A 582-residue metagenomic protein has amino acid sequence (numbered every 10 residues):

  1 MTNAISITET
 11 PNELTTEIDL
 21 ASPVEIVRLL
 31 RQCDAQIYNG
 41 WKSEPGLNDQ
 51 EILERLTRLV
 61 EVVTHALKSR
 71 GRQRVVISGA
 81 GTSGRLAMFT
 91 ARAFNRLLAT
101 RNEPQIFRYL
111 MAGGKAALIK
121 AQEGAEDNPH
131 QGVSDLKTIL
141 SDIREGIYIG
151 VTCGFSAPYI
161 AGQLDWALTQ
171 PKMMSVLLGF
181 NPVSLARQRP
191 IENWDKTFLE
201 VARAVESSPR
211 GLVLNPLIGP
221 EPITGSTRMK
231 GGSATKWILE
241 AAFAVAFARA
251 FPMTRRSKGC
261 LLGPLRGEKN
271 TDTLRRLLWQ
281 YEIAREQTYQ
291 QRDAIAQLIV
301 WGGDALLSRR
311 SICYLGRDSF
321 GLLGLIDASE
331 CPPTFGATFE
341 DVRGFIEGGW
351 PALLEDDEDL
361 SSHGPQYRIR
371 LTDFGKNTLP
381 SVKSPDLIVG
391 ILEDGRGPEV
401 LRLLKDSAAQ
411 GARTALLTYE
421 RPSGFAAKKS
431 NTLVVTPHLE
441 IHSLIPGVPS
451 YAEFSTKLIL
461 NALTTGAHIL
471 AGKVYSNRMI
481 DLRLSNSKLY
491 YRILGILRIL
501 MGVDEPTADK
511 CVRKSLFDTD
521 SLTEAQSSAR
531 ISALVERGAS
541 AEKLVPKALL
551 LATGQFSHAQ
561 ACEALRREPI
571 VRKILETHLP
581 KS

Functional and structural regions predicted by a protein language model:
M1-S582: Conserved N-terminal alpha-helical segment that immediately precedes and caps sugar-phosphate-binding
